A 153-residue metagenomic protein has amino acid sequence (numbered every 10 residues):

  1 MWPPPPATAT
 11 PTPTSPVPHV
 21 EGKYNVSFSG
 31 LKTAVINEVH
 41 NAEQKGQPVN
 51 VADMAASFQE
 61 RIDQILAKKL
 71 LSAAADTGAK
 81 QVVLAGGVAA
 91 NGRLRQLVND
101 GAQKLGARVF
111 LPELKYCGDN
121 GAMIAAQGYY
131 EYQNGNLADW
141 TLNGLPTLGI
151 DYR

Functional and structural regions predicted by a protein language model:
P3-V82, G92-L105, Y132, Y152-R153: A contiguous, well-structured pocket-lining segment that forms one wall/lid of small-molecule binding clefts in soluble
T8-A9, A122-I124: Short secondary-structure transition/capping segments
K45-D53, L111-L114, L137-W140: Flexible, glycine/charged-enriched surface loops at secondary-structure junctions
L70, I124-Y129: Buried hydrophobic packing segments
T77-V88, F110-E113: Short glycine-rich phosphate-binding loop at a beta-alpha junction
N91-G92, Q127: C-terminal non-catalytic interaction/assembly regions of soluble proteins
N99-M123: Conserved phosphate-binding/catalytic loops in two-lobed NTP-binding clefts
Q133-R153: Acidic, glycine/GT-rich loop-and beta-edge segments that sit at the periphery of enzyme/chaperone cores
